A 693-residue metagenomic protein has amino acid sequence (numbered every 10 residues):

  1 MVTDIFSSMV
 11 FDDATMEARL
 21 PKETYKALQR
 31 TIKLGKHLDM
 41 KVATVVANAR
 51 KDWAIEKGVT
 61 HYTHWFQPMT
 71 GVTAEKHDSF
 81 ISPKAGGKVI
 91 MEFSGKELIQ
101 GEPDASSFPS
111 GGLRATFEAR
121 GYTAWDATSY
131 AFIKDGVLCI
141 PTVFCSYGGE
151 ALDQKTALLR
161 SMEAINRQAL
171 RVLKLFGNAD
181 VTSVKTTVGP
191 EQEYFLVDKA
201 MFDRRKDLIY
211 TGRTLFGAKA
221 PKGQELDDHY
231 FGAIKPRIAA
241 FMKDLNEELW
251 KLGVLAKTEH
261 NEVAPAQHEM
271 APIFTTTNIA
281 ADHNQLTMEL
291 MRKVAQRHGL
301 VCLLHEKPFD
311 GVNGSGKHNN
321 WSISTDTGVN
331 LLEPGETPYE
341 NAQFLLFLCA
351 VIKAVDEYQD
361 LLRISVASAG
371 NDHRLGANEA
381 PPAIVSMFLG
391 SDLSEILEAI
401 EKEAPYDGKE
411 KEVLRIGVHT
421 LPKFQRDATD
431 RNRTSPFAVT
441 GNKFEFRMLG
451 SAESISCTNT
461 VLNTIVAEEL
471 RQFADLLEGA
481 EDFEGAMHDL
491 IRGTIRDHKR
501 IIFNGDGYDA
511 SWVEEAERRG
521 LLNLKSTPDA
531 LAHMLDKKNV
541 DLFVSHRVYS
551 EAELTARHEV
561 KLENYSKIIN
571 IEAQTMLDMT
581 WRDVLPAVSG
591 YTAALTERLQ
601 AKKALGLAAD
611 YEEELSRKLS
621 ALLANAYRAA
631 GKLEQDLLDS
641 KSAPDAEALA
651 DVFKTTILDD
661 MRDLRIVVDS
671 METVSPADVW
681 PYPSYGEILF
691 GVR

Functional and structural regions predicted by a protein language model:
M1-A14, R167, R171-K174, S391: Flexible inter-domain linker/hinge segments
M1-D12, I32-K33, E150, P221-Y230: Gly-rich Lys/Arg/Thr-decorated short loops/hinges at beta-loop-alpha junctions or inter-strand turns that position
F6-G95, I99-A115: Histidine/acidic residue-rich metal-binding segments in metalloenzymes
V42, F66, S94, P272-F274 (+5 more regions): Active-site proximal loops enriched in glycine and acidic residues that flank catalytic Cys/His/Asp and coordinate
V42-V46, F66-P68, K96-E97, F144 (+4 more regions): Active-site-proximal loop/turn and secondary-structure-junction residues that shape catalytic pockets, frequently
G71-G86, S106, G111, R205 (+4 more regions): Short linear, low-complexity motifs centered on an aromatic residue
E118-L304, N313-G316, I323-E559: Glycine-rich, acidic/polar active-site loops that bind/position phosphate-bearing ligands
I491-R693: C-terminal amphipathic alpha-helical interaction region
